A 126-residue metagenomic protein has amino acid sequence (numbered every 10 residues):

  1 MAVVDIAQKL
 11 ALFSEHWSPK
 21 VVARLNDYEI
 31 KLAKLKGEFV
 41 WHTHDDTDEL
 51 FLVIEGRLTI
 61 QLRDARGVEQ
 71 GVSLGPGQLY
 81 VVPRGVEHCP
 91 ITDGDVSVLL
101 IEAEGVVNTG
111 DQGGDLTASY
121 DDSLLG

Functional and structural regions predicted by a protein language model:
A2-L10, A23, D93-G126: Double-stranded beta-helix
I6-W41, T47: A short glycine-rich, His/Asp/Glu-containing loop-to-beta-strand
V21-V22, A33, V40-D45, Q61-R63 (+2 more regions): Short histidine-centered beta-strand/loop micro-motifs that create catalytic or ligand/metal-coordination sites
N26, I54-E55, G75-P76, G94: A cytosolic small-molecule/anion-sensing beta-strand core signal
Y28-E29, L58, R66-Q70, V86: Short acidic/polar mixed-charge low-complexity motifs
K34-L35, H44-D64, I101: Short, conserved beta-strand element in jelly-roll/cupin
V40, T59, Q78-C89, V96-V98 (+1 more regions): Histidine-centered metal-chelating micro-motifs
D64-R84: Short acidic-glycine-tyrosine-enriched beta hairpin
